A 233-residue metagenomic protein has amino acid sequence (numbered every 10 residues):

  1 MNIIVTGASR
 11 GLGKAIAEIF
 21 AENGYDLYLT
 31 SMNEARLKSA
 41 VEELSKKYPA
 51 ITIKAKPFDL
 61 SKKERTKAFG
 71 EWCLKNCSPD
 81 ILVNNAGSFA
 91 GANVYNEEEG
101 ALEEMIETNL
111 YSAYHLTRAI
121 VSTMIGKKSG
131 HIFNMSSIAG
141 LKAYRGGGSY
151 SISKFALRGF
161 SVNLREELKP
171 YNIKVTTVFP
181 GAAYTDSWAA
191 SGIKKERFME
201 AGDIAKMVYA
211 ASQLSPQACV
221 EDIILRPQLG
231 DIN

Functional and structural regions predicted by a protein language model:
S9-G11: Conserved glycine-rich cofactor-binding loop
N23-A40: Conserved glycine-rich Rossmann-like NAD(P)H-binding loop of the short-chain dehydrogenase/reductase
E34-A35, P57-A68, E99: The beta1-alpha1 cofactor-binding region of Rossmann-like NAD(H)/NADP(H)-dependent oxidoreductases
N93-V94, A101-I106: Substrate-binding pocket helix/loop in short-chain dehydrogenase/reductase
T117, S153: Active-site helix of classical SDR
S137: Residue(s) in the substrate-gating loop at a strand-loop-helix junction that position the organic substrate next
P170-Y171, T177, I193-N233: C-terminal helical subdomain
